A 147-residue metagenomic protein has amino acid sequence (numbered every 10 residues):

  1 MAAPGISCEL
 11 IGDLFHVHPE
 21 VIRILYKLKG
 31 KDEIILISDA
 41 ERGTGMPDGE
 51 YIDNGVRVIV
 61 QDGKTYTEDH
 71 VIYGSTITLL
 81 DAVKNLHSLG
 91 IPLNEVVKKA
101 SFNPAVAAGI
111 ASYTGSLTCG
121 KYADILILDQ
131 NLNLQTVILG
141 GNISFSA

Functional and structural regions predicted by a protein language model:
M1-L14, V21-S38, G43-C119, I125-L128: His/Asp/Glu-enriched, well-ordered alpha-helical/loop segment that forms or immediately abuts the divalent-metal
G140-G141: Glycine-centered positions in the ABC transporter ATPase nucleotide-binding domain
